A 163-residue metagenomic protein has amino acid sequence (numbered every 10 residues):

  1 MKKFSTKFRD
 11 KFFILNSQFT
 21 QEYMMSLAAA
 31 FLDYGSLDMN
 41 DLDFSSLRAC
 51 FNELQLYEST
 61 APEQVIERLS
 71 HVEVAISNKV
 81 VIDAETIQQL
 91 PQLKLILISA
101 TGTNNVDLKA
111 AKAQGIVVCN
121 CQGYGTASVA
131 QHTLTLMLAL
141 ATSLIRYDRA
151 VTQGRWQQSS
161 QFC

Functional and structural regions predicted by a protein language model:
F8, F12-V72: N-terminal glycine-/charge-rich "phosphate-binding" loop or analogous flexible N-terminal tail
S46, T86, K109-A110: Well-formed, non-transmembrane alpha-helical positions, independent of function
L54-T60, S77-K79, A150-F162: Short gly/ser/thr-rich secondary-structure transition/capping motifs
E58, S99-A100, I116-A127: Short beta->alpha connector loops at strand-helix junctions that form conserved, small/polar/Pro-enriched
V81-L93: Rossmann-fold NAD(P) dinucleotide-binding segment
N104-I116: Rossmann-fold NAD(P)-binding glycine/threonine-rich loop
Q114, Q122-C163: Phosphate-binding beta-alpha-beta segment of Rossmann-like dinucleotide-binding domains, i.e., the NAD(P)
